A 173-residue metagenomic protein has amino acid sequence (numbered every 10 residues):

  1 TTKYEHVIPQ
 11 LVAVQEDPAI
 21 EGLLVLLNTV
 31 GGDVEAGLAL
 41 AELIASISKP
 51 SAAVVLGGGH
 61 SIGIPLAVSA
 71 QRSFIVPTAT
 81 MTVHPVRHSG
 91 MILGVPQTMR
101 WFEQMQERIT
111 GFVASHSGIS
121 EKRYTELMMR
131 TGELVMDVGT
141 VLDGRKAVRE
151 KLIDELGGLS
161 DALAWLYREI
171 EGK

Functional and structural regions predicted by a protein language model:
T1-V54, G58-I64, V68-H84, H88-K173: N-terminal organellar transit peptides
